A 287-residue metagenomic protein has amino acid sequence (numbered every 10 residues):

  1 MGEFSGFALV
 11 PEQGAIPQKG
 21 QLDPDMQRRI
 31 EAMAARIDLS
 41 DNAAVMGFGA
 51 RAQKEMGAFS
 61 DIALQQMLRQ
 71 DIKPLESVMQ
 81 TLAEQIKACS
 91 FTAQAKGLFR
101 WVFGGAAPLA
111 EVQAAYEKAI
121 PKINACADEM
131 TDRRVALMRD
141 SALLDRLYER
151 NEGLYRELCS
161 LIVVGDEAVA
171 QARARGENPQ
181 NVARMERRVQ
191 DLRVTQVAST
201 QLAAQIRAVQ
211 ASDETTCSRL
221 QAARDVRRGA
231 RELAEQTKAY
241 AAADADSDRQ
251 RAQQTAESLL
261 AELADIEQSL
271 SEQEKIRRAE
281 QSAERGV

Functional and structural regions predicted by a protein language model:
M1-Y148, Y155: Leu/Val/Ala/Ile-rich N-terminal alpha-helices, chiefly Sec-type signal peptides and the beginnings
V10, V45, V78, V102 (+10 more regions): Extended aliphatic helical segments
G20-L22, M26-E31, E157-E167, L220-Y240: Repeat-unit-sized solenoid/scaffold elements
M79-K87, K122, L143, R150 (+7 more regions): Solvent-exposed, non-transmembrane amphipathic alpha-helical segments
Y116-L158, G165, L192, S199 (+6 more regions): Amphipathic alpha-helical coiled-coil segments
N151-V182: Extended alpha-helical coiled-coil "stalk/arm" regions that act as elongated linkers or oligomerization scaffolds
Q171-V287: Long amphipathic all-alpha helical oligomerization modules
